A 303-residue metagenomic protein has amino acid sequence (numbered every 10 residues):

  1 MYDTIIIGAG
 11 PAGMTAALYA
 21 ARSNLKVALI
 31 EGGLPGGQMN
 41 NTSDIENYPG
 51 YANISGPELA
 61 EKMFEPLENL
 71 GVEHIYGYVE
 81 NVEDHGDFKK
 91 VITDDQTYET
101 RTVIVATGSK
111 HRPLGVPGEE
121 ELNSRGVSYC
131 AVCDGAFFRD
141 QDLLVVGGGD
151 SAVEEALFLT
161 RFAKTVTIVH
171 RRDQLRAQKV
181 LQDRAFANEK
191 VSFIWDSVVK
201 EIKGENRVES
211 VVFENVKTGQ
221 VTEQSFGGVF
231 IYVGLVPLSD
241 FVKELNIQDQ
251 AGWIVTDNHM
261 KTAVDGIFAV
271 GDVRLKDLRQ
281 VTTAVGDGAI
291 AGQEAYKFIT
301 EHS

Functional and structural regions predicted by a protein language model:
M1-I7, H74-Q141, F230, I254-N258 (+1 more regions): FAD-binding core/adjacent interface of flavoenzyme oxidoreductases
Y2-L70, V153-Q178, I194, Q248: Beta1-alpha1 glycine-rich phosphate/pyrophosphate-binding loop at the start of Rossmann-like nucleotide-binding domains
G10-P11, L34, S109-H111, D150-S151 (+1 more regions): Residue-level detector of alpha-helix initiation sites
A17-L18, N41, G115-G118, A156-F158 (+3 more regions): Short amphipathic alpha-helical segments
G36, I45, A60, L67 (+11 more regions): A general structural signal for well-ordered alpha-helical segments in protein cores
Q38, T100, P113-L114, V153-E154 (+4 more regions): Glycine/Thr-rich phosphate-binding loops of Rossmann-like dinucleotide-binding domains
L67-I92, T97-Y98, R161-N258, K297-S303: A Rossmann-like FAD-binding core segment of flavoenzymes
G115, E120-F137, V233-T283, D287 (+1 more regions): FAD-site-proximal beta/loop scaffold in flavoenzymes
